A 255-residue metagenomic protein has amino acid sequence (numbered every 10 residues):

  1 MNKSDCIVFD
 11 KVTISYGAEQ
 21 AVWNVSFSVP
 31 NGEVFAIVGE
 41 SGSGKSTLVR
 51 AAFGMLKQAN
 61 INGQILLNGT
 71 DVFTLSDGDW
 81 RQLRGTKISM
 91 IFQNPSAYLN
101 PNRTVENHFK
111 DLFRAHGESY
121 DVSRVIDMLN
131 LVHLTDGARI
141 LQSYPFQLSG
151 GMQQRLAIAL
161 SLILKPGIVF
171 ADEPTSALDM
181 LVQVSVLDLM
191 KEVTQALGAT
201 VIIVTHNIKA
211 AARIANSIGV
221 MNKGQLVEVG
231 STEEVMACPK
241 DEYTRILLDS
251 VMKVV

Functional and structural regions predicted by a protein language model:
I61-D71: Conserved ABC transporter NBD signature motif
V72-S89, A115, V235-P239: ABC ATPase NBD coupling module
V122-R139, L248: Conserved ABC ATPase "signature" region
Y144-L148, M152: Conserved ABC ATPase signature
I163-G167: A short, proline-enriched helix->beta-strand linker immediately N-terminal to the Walker B motif in ABC-type P-loop
A211-R213: A short, surface-exposed alpha-helical micro-motif characterized by mixed small hydrophobic and charged/polar residues
